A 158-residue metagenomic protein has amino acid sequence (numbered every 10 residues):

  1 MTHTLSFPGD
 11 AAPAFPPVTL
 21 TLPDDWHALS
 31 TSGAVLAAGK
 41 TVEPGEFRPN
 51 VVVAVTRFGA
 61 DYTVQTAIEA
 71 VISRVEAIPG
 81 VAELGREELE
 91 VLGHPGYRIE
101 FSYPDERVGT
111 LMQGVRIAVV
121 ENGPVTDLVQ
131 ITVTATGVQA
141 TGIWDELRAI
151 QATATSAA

Functional and structural regions predicted by a protein language model:
M1-V81, E87-H94, S102-L111, V120-A158: N-terminal targeting sequences that direct proteins away from the cytosol to non-cytosolic compartments
I117: Portal/gating segments that form or line small-molecule/metal binding sites
